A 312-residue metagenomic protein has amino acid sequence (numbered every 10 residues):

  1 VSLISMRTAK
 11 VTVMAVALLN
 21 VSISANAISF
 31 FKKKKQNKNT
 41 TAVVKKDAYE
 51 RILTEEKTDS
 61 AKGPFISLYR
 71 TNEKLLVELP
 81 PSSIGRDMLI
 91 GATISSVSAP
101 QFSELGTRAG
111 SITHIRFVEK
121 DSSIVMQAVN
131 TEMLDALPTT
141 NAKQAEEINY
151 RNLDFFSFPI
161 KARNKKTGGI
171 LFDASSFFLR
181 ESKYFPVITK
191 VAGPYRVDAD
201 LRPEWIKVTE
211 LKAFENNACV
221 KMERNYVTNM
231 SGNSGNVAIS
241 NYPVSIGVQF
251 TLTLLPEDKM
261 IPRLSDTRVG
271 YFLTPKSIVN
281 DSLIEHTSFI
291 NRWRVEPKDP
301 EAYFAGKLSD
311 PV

Functional and structural regions predicted by a protein language model:
V1-V13: Bacterial N-terminal signal peptides that target proteins for export
L3, N20-S24: Intrinsically disordered, low-complexity segments
V13-N20: Bacterial N-terminal signal peptides
A25-S29: Boundary at the C-terminal end of the N-terminal hydrophobic targeting segment
F30-V312: Auxiliary tRNA-acceptor-end handling modules of aminoacyl-tRNA synthetases
